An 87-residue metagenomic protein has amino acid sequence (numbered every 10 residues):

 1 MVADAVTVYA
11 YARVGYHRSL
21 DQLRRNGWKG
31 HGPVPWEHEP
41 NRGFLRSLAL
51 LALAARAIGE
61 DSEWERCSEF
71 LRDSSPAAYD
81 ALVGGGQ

Functional and structural regions predicted by a protein language model:
M1-A3, A52: Conserved small-residue packing positions in alpha-helical repeats and bundles
T7, W36-R46, E60-E63: Structural signature of alpha-solenoid helical repeat junctions
Y11, F44, L48-L51: TPR repeat positional signature
R18-G27, I58, S74-A78: Alpha-helical junction/boundary sensor with strong preference for TPR arrays
R24-N41, D80-Q87: Acidic, Ser/Thr-rich low-complexity linear motifs
A49-R72, D80-G85: Intrinsically disordered, low-complexity, charge-dense segments enriched in Lys/Arg and Glu/Asp interspersed
